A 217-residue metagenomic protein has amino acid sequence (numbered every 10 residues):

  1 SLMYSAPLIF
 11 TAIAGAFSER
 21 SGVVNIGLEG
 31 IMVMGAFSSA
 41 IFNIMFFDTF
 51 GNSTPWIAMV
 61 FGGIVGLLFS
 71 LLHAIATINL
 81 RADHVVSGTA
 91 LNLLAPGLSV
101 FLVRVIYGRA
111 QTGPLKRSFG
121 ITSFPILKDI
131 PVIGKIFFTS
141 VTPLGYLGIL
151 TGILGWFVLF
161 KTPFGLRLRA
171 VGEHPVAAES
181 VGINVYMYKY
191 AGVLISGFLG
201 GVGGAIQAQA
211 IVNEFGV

Functional and structural regions predicted by a protein language model:
S1, S5-A12, V33, G62 (+10 more regions): Small-residue faces within membrane-embedded alpha-helices
S1-T49, M59, G63-V85: Single transmembrane alpha-helix segments in multi-pass membrane proteins
M34-F37, N92-S99, A177, G182: Small-residue-rich segments of transmembrane alpha-helices in multi-pass membrane proteins, especially helix faces
F46, L80, L102-I106, V158-K161 (+1 more regions): Helix-loop junctions at the membrane-solvent interface of multi-pass transporters, primarily the C-terminal
F47-W56, V132: Short helix-coil transition/hinge motifs at the ends and kinks of transmembrane helices, capturing the brief
N79-L93, Y186: Alpha-helical transmembrane segments and their helix-start/interface "positive-inside/aromatic belt" motifs in integral
A95-F160, E214-V217: Transmembrane helix-bundle core of multi-pass membrane transporters and related energy-transducing complexes
F137-F215: Helix-loop-helix "hairpin" substructures at the membrane interface of multi-pass membrane proteins
